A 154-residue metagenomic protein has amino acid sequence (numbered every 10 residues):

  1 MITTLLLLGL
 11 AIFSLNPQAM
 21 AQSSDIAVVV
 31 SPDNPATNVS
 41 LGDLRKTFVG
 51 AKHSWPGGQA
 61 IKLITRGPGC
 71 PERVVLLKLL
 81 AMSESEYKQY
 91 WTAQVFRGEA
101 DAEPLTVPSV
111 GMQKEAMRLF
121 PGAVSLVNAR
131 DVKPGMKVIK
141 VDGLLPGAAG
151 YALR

Functional and structural regions predicted by a protein language model:
I2-S14: Bacterial N-terminal signal peptides
L8-L10, A19, K140: Generic secretory/membrane-interface signal
L15-A21: Sec/Tat signal peptide C-region and signal peptidase I cleavage site
A21-R154: Exported/periplasmic ABC-transporter solute-binding proteins
